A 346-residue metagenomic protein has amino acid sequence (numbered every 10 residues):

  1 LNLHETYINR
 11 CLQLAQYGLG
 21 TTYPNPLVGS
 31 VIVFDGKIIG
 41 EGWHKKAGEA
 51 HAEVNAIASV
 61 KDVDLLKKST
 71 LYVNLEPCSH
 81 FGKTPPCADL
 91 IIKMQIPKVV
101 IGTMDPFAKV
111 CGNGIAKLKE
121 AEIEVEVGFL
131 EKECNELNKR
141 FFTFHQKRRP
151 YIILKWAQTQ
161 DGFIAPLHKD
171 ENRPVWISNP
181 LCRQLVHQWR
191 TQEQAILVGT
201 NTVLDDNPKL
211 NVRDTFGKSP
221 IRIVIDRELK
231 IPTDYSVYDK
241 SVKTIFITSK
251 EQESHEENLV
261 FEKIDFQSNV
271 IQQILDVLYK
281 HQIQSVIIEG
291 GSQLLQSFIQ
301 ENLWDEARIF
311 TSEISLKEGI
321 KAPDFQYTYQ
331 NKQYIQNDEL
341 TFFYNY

Functional and structural regions predicted by a protein language model:
N2-I8, L12-N25, K61, L65 (+1 more regions): Enzymes that bind and transform nitrogen-containing heteroaromatic metabolites
T21-T22, F129-A157: Proteins enriched for Cys/Gly/acidic motifs involved in redox and nucleic-acid/cofactor modification
G29: Helix-turn-helix
I32-E133, I221: Zn2+-dependent cytidine deaminase-like catalytic core
S69-S79, K147-Q158: N-terminal pre-triad scaffold of radical SAM enzymes
F107-A108, E133-N135, D205, L294-L295: Short secondary-structure capping/turn micro-motifs that flank functional sites
V110-C111, L137-N138, S297, K317: Short Asp/Glu-rich motifs
G114-A116, R140-T143, V212-D214: Short low-complexity, flexible loop/linker segments enriched in glycine and/or proline with clustered acidic
